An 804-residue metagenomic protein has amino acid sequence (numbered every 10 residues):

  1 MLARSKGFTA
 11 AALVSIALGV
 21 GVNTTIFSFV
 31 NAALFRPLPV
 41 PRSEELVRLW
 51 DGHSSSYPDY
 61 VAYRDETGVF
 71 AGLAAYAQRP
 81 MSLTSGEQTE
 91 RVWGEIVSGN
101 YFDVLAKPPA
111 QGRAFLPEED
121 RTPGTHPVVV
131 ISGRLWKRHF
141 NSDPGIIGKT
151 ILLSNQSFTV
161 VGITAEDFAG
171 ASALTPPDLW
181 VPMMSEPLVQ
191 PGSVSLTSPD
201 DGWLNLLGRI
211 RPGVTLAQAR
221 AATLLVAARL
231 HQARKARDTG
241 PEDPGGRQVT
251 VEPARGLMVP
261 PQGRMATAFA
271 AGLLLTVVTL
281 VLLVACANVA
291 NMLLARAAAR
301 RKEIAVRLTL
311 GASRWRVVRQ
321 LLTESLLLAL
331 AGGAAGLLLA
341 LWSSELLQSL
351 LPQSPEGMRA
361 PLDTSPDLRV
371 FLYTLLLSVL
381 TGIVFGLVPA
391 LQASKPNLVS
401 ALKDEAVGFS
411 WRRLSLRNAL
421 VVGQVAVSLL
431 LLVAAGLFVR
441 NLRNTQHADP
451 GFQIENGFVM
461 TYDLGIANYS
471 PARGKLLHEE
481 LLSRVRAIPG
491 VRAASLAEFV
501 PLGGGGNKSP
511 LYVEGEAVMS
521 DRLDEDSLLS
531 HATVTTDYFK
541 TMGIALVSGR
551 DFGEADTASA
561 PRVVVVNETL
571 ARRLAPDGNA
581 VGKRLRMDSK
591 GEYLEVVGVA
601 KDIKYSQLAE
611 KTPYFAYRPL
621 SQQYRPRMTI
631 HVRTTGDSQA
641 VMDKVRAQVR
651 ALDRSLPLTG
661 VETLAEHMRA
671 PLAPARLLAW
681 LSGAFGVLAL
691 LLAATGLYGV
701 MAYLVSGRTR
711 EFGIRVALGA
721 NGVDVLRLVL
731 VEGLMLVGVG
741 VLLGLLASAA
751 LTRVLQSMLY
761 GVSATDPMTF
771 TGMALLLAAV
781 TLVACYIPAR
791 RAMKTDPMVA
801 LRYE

Functional and structural regions predicted by a protein language model:
M1-A10, V40, Q88, T122-G124 (+10 more regions): Membrane-helix entry/capping segments
M1-T9, L257-R264, M292-R319, T323 (+3 more regions): Alpha-helical transmembrane segments of integral membrane proteins
S5-A33, P37, A285-C286, A329-A334 (+5 more regions): Short, strongly hydrophobic transmembrane alpha-helices
L18-E45, S343-Q353, V427-N456, A702 (+3 more regions): Alpha-helical transmembrane segments
I26, A290, L326-L398, R440 (+1 more regions): Small-residue-rich transmembrane alpha-helices
I26-W50, E66-V69, P108, A173-T175 (+8 more regions): Membrane-proximal juxtamembrane linkers immediately C-terminal to transmembrane helices
P80, G94-P117, H126-F269, E345-S349 (+2 more regions): Mid-to-C-terminal secondary-structure elements that act as membrane-proximal/extracytoplasmic interface segments
A285-A329, A406, T695-L734, V741 (+3 more regions): Interfacial "coupling" helices/loops that link adjacent transmembrane helices in transporter permeases
